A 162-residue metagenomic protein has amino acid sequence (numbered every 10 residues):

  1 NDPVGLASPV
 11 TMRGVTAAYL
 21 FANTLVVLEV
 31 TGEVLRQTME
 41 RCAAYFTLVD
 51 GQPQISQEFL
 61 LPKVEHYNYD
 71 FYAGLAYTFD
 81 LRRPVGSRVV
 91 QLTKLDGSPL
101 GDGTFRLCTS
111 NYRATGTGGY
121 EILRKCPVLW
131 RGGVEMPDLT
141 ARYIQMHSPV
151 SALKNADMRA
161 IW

Functional and structural regions predicted by a protein language model:
N1-W162: Feature captures C-terminal
